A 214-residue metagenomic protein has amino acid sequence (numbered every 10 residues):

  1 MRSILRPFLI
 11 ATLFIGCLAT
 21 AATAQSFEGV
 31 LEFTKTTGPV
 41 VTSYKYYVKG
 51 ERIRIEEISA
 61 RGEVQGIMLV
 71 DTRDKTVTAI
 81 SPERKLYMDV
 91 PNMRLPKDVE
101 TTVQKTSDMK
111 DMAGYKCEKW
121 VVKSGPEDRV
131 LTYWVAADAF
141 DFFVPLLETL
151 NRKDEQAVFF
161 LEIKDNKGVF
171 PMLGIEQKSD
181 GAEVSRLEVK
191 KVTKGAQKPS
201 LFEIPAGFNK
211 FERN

Functional and structural regions predicted by a protein language model:
M1, A24-Q25: Absolute protein N-terminus
M1-T12: Bacterial N-terminal signal peptides that target proteins for export
L18-A24: Sec/Tat signal peptide C-region and signal peptidase I cleavage site
Q25-N214: Extended soluble regions of mature proteins
